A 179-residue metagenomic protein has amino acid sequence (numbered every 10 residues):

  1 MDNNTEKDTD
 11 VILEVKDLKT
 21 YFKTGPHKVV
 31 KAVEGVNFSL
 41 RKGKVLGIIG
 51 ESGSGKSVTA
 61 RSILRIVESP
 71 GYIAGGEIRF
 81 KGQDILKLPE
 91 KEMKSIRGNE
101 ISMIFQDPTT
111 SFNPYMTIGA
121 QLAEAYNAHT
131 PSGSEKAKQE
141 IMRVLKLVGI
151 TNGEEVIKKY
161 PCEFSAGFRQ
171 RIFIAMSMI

Functional and structural regions predicted by a protein language model:
M1-I179: ABC transporter nucleotide-binding domains
